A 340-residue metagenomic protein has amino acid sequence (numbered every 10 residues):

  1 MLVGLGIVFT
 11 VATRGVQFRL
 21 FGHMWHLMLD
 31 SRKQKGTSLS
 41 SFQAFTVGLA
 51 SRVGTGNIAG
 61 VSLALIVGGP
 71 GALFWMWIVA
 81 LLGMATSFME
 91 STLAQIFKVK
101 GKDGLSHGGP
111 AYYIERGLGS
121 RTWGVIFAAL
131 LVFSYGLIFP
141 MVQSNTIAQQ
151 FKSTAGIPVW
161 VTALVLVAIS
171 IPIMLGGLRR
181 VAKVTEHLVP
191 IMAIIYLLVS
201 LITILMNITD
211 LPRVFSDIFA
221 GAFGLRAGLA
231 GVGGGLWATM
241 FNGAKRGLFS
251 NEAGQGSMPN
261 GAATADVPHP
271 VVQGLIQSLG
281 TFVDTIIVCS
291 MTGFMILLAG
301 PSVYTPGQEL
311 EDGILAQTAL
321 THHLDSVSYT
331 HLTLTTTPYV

Functional and structural regions predicted by a protein language model:
M1-T55, L65-A72, G83: N-terminal alpha-helical transmembrane segments of multi-pass membrane transport and channel/translocase proteins
L5-W25, N145-F151, P158-F219: Membrane-interface loop-to-helix entry segments
F9-T10, R52, S62-G68, A94-K100 (+4 more regions): Helix-loop junctions at the membrane interface of multi-pass solute transporters
R14-T46, F223-A253, P259-L275, L279-F282: Membrane-embedded helical hairpins/re-entrant loop segments and their flanking transmembrane helices within multi-pass
L27-L49, A80, S91, Q95-Y135 (+3 more regions): Transmembrane-helix boundary/entry motifs in multi-pass membrane transporters
A44-S106, R116-S120, G274-P301: Membrane-interface helix-loop-helix modules in multi-pass membrane proteins
M89-K98, V199-D217, G228-G231, T264-A265 (+2 more regions): Extracellular/periplasmic helix-exit of transmembrane alpha-helices
T330-T336: Conserved small/polar residues in nucleotide/adenosyl-binding loops
